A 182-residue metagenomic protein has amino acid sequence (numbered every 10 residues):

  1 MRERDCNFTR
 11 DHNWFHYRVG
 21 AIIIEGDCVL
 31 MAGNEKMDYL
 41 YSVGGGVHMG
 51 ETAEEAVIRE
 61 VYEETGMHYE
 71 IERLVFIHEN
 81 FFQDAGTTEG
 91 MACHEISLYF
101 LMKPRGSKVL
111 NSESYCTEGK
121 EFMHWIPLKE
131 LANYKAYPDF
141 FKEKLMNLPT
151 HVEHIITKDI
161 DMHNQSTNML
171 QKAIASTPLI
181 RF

Functional and structural regions predicted by a protein language model:
M1-G20: Acidic, metal-coordinating catalytic segment for phosphate/diphosphate chemistry, firing primarily on the Nudix
H16, I24, S42, Y69 (+1 more regions): Short connector loops at helix/strand junctions that flank enzyme active sites, especially segments positioning acidic
H16-R18, G26, K120: A structure-centric signal for secondary-structure junctions around beta-strands
G20-I22, C28-V29, S97-L101: Residues embedded in well-ordered beta-strands
E25-M67, F76: Conserved Nudix-box catalytic region and its N-terminal flanking loop in Nudix hydrolases and closely related
D38-Y39, Y115-F182: Nudix hydrolase/Nudix homology domain
V47-E70, F81-Y137, L179-R181: Unchanged
